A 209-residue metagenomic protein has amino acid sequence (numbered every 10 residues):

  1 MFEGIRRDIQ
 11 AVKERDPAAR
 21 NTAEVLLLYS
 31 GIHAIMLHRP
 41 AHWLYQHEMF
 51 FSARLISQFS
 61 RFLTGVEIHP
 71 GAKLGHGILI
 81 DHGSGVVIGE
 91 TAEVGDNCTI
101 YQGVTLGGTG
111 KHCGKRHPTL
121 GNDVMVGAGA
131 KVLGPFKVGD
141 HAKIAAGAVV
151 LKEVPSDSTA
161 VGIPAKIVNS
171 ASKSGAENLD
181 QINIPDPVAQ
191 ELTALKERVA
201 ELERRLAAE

Functional and structural regions predicted by a protein language model:
M1-R61, G175-E209: Terminal amphipathic alpha-helical/low-complexity segments used for targeting or macromolecular assembly
R61-V168: Structural signal for interior beta-strand "rungs" in well-ordered beta-sheet cores of soluble enzyme domains
